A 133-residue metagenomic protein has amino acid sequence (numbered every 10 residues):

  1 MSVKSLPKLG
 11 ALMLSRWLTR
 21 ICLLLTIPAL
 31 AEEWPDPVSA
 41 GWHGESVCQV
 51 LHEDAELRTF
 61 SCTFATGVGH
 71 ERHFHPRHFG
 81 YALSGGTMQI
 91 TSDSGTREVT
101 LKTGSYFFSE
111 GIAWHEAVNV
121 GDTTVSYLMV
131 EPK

Functional and structural regions predicted by a protein language model:
M1-L14: N-terminal secretory signal peptides that target proteins for export/translocation
T19-P28: Bacterial N-terminal signal peptides
W42-E71, P76-G80: A short glycine-rich, His/Asp/Glu-containing loop-to-beta-strand
G67-H70, F107-V118: Histidine-centered metal-chelating micro-motifs
G69-H70, G86-T91, Y106: Short beta-strand segments in beta-sandwich/barrel cores
H75-D93: Glycine- and acidic-residue-biased ligand/ion/polar-headgroup-sensing regions
G95-E110: Short acidic-glycine-tyrosine-enriched beta hairpin
I112-K133: Ligand-binding loop in jelly-roll beta-barrel domains
